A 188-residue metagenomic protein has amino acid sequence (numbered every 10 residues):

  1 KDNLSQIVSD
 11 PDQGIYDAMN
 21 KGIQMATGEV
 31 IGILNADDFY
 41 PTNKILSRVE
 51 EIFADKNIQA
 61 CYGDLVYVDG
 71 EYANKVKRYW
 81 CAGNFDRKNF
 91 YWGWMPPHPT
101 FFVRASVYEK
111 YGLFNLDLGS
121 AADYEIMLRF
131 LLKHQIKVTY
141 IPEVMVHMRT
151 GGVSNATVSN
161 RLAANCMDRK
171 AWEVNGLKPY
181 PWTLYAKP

Functional and structural regions predicted by a protein language model:
K1-N160: Nucleotide-sugar donor-binding/catalytic module of glycosyltransferases that assemble extracellular/cell-envelope
N20, S47, L162-R169, A186: Generic alpha-helical structural signal
M148, A156-P179: Catalytic core of nucleotide-sugar-dependent glycosyltransferases
G176-P188: A transmembrane-helix-recognition feature enriched in membrane-embedded lipid enzymes and envelope glyco-/phospholipid
